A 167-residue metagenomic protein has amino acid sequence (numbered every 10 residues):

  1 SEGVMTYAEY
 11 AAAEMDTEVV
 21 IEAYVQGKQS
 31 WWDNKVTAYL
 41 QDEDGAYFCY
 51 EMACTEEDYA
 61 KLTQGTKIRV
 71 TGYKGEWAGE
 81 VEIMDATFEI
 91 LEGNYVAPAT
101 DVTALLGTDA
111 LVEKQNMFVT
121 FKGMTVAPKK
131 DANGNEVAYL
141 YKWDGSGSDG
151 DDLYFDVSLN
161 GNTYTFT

Functional and structural regions predicted by a protein language model:
S1-T167: OB-fold single-stranded nucleic acid-binding module
